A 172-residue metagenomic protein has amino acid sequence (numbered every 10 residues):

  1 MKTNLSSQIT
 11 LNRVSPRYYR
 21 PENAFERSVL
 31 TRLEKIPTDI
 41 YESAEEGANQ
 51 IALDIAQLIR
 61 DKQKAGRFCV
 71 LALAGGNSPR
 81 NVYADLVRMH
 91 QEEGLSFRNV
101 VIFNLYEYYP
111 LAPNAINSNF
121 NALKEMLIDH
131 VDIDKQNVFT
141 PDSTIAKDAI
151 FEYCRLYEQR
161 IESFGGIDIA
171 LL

Functional and structural regions predicted by a protein language model:
K2-V70: N-terminal glycine-/serine-/threonine-rich phosphate-binding loop
Y19-K35, L95-I169: Ligand-binding beta-strand-loop-alpha-helix segment within the catalytic cores of soluble metabolic enzymes
G47, I51-I59, L86, L123 (+1 more regions): Generic hydrophobic alpha-helical segments
L73-S78: Glycine-rich beta-strand-to-loop/alpha-helix junction loops that act as flexible
L86-E93: Active-site catalytic pocket residues across diverse enzymes, especially alpha/beta-hydrolases
